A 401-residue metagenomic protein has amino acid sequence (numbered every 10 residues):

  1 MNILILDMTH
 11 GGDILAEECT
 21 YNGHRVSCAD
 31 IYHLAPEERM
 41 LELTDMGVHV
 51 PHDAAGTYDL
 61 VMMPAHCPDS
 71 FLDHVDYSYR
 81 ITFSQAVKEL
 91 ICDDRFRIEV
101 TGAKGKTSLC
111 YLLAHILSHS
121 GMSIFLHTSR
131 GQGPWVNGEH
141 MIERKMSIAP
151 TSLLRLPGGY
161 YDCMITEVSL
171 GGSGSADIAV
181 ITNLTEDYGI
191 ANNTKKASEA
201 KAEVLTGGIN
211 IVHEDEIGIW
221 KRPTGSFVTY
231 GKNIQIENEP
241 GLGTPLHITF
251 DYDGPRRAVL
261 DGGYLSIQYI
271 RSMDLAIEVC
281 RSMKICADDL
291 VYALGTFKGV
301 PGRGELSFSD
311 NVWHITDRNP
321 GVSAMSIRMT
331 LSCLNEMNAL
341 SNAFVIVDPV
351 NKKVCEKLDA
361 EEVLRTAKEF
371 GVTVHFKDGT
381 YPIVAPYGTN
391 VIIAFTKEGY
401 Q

Functional and structural regions predicted by a protein language model:
M1-A35, V61, I285, Y292-V300 (+1 more regions): ATP-dependent carboxylate-amine ligase
M1-E99: Short, basic phosphate-binding NTP loop
I5-D7, T194-K195, V228-I327: Adenine nucleotide phosphate-binding catalytic loops in nucleotide-utilizing enzymes
H33-M40, G56, C67-D73, P134-W135 (+4 more regions): Short, charged/polar "capping" segments at the starts of alpha-helices and the immediately preceding loops
L34, I124-L154: Conserved substrate/cofactor phosphate-moiety recognition/catalytic segment in nucleotide-dependent phosphotransferases
T44-T57, V168-G171, D378-P386: Short acidic low-complexity segments
Q85-G131: Walker A (P-loop) phosphate-binding motif
M146-K221: Flexible active-site lid/hinge loop adjacent to a nucleotide/diphosphate and Mg2+-phosphate binding pocket
